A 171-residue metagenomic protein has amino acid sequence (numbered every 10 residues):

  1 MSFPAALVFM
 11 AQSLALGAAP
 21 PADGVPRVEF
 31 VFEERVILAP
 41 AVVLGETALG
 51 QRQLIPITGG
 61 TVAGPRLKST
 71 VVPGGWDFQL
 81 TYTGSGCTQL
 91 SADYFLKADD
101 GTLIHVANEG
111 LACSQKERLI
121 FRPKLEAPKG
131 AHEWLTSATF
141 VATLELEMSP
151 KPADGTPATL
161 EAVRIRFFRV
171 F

Functional and structural regions predicted by a protein language model:
M1-Q12: Sec-dependent signal peptide recognition, specifically the positively charged N-region followed immediately by
L16-F171: Beta-strand-enriched cores of mature, soluble protein domains
